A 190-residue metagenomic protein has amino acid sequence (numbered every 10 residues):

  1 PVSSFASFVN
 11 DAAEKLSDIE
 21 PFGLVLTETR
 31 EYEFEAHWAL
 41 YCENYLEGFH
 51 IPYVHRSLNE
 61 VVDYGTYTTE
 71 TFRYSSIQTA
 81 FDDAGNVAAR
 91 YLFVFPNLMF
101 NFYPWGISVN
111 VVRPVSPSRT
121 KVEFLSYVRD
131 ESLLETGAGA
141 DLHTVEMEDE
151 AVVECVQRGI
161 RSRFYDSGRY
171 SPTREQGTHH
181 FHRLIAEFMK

Functional and structural regions predicted by a protein language model:
P1-K190: C-terminal catalytic domain of Rieske-type non-heme iron oxygenases
